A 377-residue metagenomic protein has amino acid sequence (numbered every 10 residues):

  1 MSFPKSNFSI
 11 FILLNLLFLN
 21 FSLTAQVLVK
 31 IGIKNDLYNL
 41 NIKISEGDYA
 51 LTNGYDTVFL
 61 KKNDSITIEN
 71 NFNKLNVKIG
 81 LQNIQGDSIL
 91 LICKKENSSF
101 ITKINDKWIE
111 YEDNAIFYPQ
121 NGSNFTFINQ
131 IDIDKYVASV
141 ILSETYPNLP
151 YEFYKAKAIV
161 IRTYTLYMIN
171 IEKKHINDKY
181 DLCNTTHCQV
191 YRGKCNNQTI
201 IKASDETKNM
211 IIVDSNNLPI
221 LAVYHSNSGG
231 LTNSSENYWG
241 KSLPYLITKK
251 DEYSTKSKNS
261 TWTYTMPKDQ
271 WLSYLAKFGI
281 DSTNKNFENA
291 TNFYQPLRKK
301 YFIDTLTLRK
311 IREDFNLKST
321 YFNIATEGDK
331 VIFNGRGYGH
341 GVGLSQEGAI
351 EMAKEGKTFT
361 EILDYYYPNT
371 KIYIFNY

Functional and structural regions predicted by a protein language model:
F3-P4, N15, L23-Y377: Conserved, single-site charged/polar hotspot
I10, F18-N20: Intrinsic disorder/low-complexity segments
